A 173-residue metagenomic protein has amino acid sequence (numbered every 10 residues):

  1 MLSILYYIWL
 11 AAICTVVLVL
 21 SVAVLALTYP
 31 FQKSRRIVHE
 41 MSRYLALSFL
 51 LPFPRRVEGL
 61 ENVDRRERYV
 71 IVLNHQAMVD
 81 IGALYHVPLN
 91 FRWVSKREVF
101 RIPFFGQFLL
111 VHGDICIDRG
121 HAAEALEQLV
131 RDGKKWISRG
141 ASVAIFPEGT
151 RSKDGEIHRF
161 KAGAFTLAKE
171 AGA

Functional and structural regions predicted by a protein language model:
M1-R56, Q107-F108: A transmembrane-helix-recognition feature enriched in membrane-embedded lipid enzymes and envelope glyco-/phospholipid
R55-A173: Soluble catalytic domains of membrane acyltransferases
